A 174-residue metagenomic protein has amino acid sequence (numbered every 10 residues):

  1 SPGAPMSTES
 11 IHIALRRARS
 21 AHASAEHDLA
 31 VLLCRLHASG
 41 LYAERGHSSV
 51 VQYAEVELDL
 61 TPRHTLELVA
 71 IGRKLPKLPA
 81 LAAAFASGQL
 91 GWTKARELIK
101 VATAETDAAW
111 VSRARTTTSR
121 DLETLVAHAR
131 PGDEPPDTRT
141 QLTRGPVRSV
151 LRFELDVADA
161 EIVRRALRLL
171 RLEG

Functional and structural regions predicted by a protein language model:
S1-G174: Short helix-coil boundary/hinge micro-motifs
